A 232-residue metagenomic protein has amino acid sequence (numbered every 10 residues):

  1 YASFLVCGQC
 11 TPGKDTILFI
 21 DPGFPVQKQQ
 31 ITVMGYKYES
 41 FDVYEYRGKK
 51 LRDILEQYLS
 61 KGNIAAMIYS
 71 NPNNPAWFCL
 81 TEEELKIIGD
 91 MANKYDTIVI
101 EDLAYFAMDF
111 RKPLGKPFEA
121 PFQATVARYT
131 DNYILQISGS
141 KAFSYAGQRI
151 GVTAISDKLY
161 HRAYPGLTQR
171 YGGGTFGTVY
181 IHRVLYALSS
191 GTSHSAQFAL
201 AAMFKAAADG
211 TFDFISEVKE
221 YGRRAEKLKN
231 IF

Functional and structural regions predicted by a protein language model:
Y1-Y95, I100, F106-Y129, I134: Conserved core of the PLP fold type I
A2, I88, A196, E217-R224 (+1 more regions): Alpha-helical packing segments of well-folded alpha/beta enzyme cores
S3, L59-K61, Q169-G172, M203 (+1 more regions): Short, intrinsically disordered, charge-balanced linker/junction segments flanking boundaries in proteins
F4, K28-Q29, H161-R162, F198 (+1 more regions): Alpha-helical elements of the RecA-like P-loop NTPase motor core of helicases
R47-L51, L80, E84, T192 (+2 more regions): Soluble or luminal CAZymes and related metallo-dependent hydrolases
G89, I137-S140, K229: Generic hydrophobic alpha-helical scaffold/packing signal
A124-G222: Conserved core segment of the aminotransferase class I/II
